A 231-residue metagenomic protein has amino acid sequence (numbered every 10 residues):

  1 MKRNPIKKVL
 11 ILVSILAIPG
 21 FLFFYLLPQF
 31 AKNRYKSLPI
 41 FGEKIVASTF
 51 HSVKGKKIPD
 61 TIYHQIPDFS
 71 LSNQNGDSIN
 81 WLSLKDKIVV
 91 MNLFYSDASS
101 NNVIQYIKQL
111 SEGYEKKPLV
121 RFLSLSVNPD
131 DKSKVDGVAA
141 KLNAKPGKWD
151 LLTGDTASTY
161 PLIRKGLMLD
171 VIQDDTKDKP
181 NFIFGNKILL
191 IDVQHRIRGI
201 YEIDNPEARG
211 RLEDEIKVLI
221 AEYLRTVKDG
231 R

Functional and structural regions predicted by a protein language model:
M1-Q65: N-terminal targeting signals for export/organelle localization
S70-L71, L190: Hydrophobic beta-strand positions
S72, D150-D155, D170-V171: Short acidic-hydrophobic, aromatic-tinged amphipathic segments that line or gate anion-handling sites
S78-L110, R121-L123: Short active-site neighborhood of thiol/selenol oxidoreductases, capturing the structured segment around
N102-L162: Structural microenvironment flanking redox-active thiols in thiol-disulfide oxidoreductases
P146-W149, Y160, R164-I172, F182-L189: Structural micro-motif
D174-R231: Thiol-/selenol-based redox modules, centered on thioredoxin-like and closely related oxidoreductase domains
